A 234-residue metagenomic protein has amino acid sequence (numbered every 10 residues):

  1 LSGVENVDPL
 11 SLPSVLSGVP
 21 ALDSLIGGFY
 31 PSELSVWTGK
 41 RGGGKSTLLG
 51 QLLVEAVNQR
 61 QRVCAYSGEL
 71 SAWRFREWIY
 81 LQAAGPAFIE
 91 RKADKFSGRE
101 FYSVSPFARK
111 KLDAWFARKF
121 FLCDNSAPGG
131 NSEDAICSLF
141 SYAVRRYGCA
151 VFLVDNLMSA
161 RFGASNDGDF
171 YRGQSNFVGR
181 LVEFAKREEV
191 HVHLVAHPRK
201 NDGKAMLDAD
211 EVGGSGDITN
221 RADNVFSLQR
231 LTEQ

Functional and structural regions predicted by a protein language model:
L1-F88: The Walker A/P-loop phosphate-binding site
L22, V154, V192: Catalytic phosphate/metal-binding cores of nucleic-acid and nucleotide-processing enzymes, i.e., regions that mediate
S24, R60-Y147: Cytosolic-facing regulatory segments adjacent to core modules
L25-G28, G42, W78, F107 (+2 more regions): Phosphate-binding/switch region of NTP-binding enzymes
S35-W37, C64-Y66, F121-C123, H193 (+1 more regions): Hydrophobic/aromatic beta-strand patches that form the interior of the parallel beta-sheet core in alpha/beta enzyme
S67, L153-V154, V195, R221: Generic enzyme active-site microenvironment
E69-W73, S126-G130, M158-A160, H197-D202 (+1 more regions): Conserved nucleotide-binding/hydrolysis micro-motifs of P-loop NTPases
F121-R187: Phosphate-binding/switch loop-helix module in NTP-utilizing enzymes
